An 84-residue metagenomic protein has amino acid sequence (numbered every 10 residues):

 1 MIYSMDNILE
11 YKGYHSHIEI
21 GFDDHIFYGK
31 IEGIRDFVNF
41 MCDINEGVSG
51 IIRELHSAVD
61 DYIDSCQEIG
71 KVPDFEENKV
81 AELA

Functional and structural regions predicted by a protein language model:
M1-H15, D24, F37, E46-A84: Short, charged, surface-exposed hinge/linker loops at domain edges that act as mobile lids or interdomain connectors
E19-M41: A short, structured beta-strand/loop element
